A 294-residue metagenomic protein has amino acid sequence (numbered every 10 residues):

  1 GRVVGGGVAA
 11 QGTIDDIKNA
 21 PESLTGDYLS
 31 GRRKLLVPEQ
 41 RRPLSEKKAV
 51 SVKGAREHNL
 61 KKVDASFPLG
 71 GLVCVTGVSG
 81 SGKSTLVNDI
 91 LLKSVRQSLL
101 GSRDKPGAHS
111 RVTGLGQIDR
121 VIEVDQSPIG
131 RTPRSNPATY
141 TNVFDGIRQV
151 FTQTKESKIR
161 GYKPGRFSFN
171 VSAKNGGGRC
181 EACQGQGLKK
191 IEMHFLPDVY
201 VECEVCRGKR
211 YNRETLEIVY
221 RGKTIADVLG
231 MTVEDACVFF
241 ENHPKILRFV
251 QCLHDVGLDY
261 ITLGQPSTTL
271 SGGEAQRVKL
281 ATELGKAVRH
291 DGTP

Functional and structural regions predicted by a protein language model:
G1-P294: Conserved phosphate-binding elements of NTP-dependent enzyme cores
